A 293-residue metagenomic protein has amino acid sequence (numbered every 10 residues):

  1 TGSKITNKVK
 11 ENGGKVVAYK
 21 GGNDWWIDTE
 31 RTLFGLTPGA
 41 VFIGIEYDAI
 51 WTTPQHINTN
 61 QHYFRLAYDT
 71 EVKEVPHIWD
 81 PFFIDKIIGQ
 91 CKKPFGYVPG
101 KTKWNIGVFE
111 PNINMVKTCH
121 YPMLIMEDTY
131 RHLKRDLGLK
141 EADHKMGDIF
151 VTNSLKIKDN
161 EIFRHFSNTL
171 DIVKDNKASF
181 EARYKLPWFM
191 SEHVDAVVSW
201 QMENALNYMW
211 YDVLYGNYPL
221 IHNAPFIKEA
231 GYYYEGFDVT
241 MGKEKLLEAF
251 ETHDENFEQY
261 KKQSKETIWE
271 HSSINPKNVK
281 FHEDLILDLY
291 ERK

Functional and structural regions predicted by a protein language model:
T1-A49, H56-T59, K177-L186, S199: Extended catalytic core of nucleotide-activated donor transferases of GT-like folds
G2-K4, G21-W26, Q55-N58, P111-M115 (+3 more regions): Short, solvent-exposed loop/turn segments at secondary-structure junctions
S3, R31-P38, T118-T129, K243 (+2 more regions): Well-ordered, non-membrane alpha-helical segments in soluble/globular domains
K4-V9, I27-R31, Q61-F64, K117-Y121 (+3 more regions): A short acidic (Asp/Glu
I57-K174: Conserved catalytic-core segment of nucleotide-activated headgroup transferases in glycan assembly
L155-G216: Donor nucleotide-activated moiety binding/catalytic core segment of transferases that use nucleotide-activated donors
E192-S272: Catalytic binding pocket for nucleotide-activated donors in carbohydrate/polymer assembly enzymes
E270-K293: C-terminal alpha-helical cap of glycosyltransferases
